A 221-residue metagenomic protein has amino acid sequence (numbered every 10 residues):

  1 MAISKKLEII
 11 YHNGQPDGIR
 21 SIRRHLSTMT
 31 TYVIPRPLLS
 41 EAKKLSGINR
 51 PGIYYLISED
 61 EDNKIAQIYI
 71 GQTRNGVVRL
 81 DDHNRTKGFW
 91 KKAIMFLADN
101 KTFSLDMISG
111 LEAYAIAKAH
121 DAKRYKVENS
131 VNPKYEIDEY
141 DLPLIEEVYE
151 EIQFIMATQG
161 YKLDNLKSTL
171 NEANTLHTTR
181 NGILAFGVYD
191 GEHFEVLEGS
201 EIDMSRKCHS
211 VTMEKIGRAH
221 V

Functional and structural regions predicted by a protein language model:
M1-P51, E59-I65, G76-R218: Boundary/linker segments flanking structured domains
